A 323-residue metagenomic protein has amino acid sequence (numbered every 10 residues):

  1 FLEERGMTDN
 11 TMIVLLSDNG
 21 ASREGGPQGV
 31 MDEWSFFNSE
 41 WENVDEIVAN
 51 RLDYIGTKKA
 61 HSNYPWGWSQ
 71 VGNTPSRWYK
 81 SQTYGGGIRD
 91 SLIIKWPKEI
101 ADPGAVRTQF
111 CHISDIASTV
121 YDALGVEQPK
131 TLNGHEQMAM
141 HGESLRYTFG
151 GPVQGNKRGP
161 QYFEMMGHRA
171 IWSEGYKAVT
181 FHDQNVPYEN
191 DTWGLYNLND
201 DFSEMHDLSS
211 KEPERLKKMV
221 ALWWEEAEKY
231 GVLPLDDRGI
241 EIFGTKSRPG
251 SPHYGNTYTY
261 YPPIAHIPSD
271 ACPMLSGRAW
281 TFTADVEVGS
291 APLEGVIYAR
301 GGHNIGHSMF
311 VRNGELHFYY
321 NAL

Functional and structural regions predicted by a protein language model:
L2-G6, N19-P27, W96-I100, A117-Q128 (+5 more regions): A generic secondary-structure signal for well-formed alpha-helical elements
E3-W96, R248-H253: Histidine-centered active-site microenvironments of extracellular/periplasmic hydrolases and transferases
M7-I13, N156-R158, S173-Y176, R215: Loop/turn elements at helix/coil->beta-strand transitions in domains of secreted/extracellular proteins
M7-T11, R23-F36, P103-G104, D122 (+5 more regions): Short, solvent-exposed loop/turn and secondary-structure capping segments
G26, I116, A178, Q184 (+4 more regions): Long, internal low-complexity/basic segments
K58-G86, I100-Q109, I113-L198: C-terminal cap/loop subdomain of S1 sulfatases and analogous C-terminal strand-loop tails that border
S91, G301-L323: Trp/Tyr-centric glycan-recognition "aromatic platform" motifs on solvent-exposed beta-strand/loop surfaces
P292-N304: Aromatic-rich beta-strand patches that line glycan-recognition/binding surfaces of extracellular proteins
